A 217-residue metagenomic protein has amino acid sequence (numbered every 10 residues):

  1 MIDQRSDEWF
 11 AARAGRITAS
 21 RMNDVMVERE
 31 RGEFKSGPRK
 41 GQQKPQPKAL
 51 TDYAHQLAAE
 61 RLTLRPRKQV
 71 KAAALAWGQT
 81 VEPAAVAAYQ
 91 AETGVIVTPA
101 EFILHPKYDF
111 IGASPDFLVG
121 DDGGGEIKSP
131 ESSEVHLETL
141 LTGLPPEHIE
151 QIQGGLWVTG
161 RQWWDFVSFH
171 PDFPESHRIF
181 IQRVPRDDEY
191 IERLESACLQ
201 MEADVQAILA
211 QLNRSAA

Functional and structural regions predicted by a protein language model:
M1-T80, T142, A216-A217: Charged, glycine-rich intrinsically disordered N-terminal tails and low-complexity linkers that flank
K44-P45, A84-A87, V167-D172: Intrinsically disordered, low-complexity boundary segments flanking structured domains
H55, V86, I152: Generic structural marker for isolated residues within well-ordered, non-membrane alpha-helices of soluble domains
L75-V97: Acidic-basic catalytic patches of nuclease active cores, encompassing PD-(D/E)XK and other metal-cofactor nuclease
T93-P115, V119-E202: Nucleic-acid nuclease catalytic cores
L194-A217: Non-catalytic C-terminal interaction segments of nucleic acid-processing enzymes
